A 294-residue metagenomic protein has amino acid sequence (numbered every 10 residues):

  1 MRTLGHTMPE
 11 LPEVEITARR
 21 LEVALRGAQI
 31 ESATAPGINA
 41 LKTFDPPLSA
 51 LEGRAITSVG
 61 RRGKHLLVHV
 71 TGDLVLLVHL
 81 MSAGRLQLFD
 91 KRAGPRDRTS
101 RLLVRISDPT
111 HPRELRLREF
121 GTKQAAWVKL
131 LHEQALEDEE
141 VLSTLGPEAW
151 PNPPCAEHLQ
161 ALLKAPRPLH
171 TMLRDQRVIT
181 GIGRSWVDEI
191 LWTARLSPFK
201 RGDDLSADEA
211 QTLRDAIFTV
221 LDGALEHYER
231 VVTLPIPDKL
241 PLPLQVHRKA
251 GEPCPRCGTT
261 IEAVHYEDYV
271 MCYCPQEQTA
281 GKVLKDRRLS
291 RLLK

Functional and structural regions predicted by a protein language model:
R2-A126, L136, R291-K294: Gly/Gly-Pro- and Ser/Thr-rich, intrinsically disordered tail segments characteristic of DNA damage-repair and tolerance
G5, L76-T193, R201, L213: Phosphate/anion-contacting hairpin/loop surfaces
E10-E13, T17, R26, E137-V141 (+6 more regions): Alpha-helical structural motif
I30-P46, G60, H158-K294: Basic, nucleic-acid-binding surfaces and adjacent catalytic neighborhoods in DNA/RNA-processing proteins
P46, L67, D90-K91, T122 (+6 more regions): Intrinsically disordered, low-complexity regions enriched in small/polar residues
